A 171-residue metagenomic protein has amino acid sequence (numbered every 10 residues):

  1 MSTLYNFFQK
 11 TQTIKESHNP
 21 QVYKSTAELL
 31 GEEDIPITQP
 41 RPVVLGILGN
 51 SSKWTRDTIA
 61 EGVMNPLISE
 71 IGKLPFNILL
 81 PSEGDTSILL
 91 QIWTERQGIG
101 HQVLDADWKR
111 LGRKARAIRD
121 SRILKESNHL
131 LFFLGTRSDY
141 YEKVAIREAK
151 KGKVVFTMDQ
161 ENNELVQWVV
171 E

Functional and structural regions predicted by a protein language model:
M1-T26: Helix-enriched interaction subdomains in cytosolic or periplasmic regions, typified by TIR/SEFIR signaling/NADase cores
S25-P42, G49-V170: Acidic/glycine-enriched connector segments
